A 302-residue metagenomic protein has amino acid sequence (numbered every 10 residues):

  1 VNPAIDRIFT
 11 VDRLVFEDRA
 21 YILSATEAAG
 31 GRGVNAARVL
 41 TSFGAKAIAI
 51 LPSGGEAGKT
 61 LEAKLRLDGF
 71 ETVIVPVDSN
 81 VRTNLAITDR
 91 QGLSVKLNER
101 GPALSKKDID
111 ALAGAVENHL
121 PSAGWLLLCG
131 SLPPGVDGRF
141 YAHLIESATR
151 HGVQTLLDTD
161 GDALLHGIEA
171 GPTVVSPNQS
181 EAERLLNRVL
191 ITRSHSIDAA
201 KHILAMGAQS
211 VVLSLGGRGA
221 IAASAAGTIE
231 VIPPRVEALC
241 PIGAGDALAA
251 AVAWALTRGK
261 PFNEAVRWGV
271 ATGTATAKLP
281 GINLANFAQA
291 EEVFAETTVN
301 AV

Functional and structural regions predicted by a protein language model:
V1-I50, K59-T60, V302: Glycine-rich phosphate/adenosyl-contacting loop at the front of the ribokinase-like
V15-S24, K96, A226-E237: Glycine/charged-rich beta-loop-alpha catalytic/anionic-binding loops adjacent to active sites
D18, S42-G124, E292-V302: Conserved N-terminal subdomain of the carbohydrate kinase-like
R38, T83-I87, G219-A223: Short beta-strand scaffold segments in enzyme catalytic cores
T41, A142-T149, K201-L204: Surface-exposed amphipathic alpha-helices with a cationic face
A45-I48, T72, T155, V211 (+1 more regions): Hydrophobic anchor at the start of a short beta-strand that flanks the dinucleotide cofactor-binding loop
A111, W125-S196: Conserved beta-alpha-beta core of the PfkB/ribokinase-like small-molecule kinase fold
R150, L165, R193-V302: Conserved phosphate-binding/catalytic region of the ribokinase-like
